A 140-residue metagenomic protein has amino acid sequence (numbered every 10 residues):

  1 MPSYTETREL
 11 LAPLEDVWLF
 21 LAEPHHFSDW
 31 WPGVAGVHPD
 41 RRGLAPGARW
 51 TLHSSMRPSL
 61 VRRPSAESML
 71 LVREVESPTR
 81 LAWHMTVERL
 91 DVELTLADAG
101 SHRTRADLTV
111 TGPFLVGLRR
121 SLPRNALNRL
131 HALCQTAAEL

Functional and structural regions predicted by a protein language model:
M1-R41, A45: Hydrophobic ligand-binding cavity/cleft-lining segments
M1-S3, G47, S65, R89 (+1 more regions): A general secondary-structure signal for short beta-strands and their flanking turns/coil in non-transmembrane regions
A12, M56-P58, V110-F114: Beta-strand elements of well-folded, non-transmembrane domains
L14-E15, R42-A45, R73-P78, T95-R105: A short, structured loop/turn motif at beta-sheet edges
V17-L21, F27, L52, V72 (+3 more regions): Hydrophobic pocket/interface hotspot
D29, H38-V87, D91, A137-L140: Glycine-rich portal/gate segments that line the openings of hydrophobic small-molecule binding cavities
R80-L140: Beta-strand/loop substructures that line and gate deep hydrophobic ligand-binding cavities in soluble
